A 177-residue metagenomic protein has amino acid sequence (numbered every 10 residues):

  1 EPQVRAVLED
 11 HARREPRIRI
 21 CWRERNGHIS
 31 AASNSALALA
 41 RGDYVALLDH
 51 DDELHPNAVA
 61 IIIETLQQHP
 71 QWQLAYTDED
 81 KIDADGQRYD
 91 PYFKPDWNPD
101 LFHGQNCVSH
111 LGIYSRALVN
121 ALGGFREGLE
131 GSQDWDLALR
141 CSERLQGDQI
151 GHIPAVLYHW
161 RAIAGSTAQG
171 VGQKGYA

Functional and structural regions predicted by a protein language model:
E1-W22: Acidic donor-binding segment of Leloir-type glycosyltransferases
R23, L48-H50: Catalytic metal- and UDP-sugar-binding loop of GT-A-like glycosyltransferases, i.e., residues flanking the conserved
R23-A40: Glycine-rich, basic loop-to-helix element that forms the pyrophosphate-binding segment of sugar-nucleotide handling
G27, D52-E53, E79, L129: Acidic metal-phosphate-binding loop of nucleotide-sugar-dependent transferases
V45: Short aromatic/hydrophobic "clamp" motif used to bind/position activated sugar donors
E53, N57-Y89, A162-I163: Conserved donor NDP-sugar-binding/catalytic core segment of glycosyltransferases
Y76-S109: Acidic/His-rich active-site region of diverse nucleotide-sugar glycosyltransferases
P99-A177: Conserved nucleotide-sugar donor-binding catalytic segment
